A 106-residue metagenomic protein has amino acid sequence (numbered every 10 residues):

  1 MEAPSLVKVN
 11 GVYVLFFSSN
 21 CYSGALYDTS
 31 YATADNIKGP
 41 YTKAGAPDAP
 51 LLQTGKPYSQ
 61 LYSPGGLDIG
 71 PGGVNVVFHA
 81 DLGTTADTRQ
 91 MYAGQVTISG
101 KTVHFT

Functional and structural regions predicted by a protein language model:
M1-T106: Carbohydrate-active catalytic/glycan-binding domains of CAZyme proteins, especially the secreted or lumenal ectodomains
